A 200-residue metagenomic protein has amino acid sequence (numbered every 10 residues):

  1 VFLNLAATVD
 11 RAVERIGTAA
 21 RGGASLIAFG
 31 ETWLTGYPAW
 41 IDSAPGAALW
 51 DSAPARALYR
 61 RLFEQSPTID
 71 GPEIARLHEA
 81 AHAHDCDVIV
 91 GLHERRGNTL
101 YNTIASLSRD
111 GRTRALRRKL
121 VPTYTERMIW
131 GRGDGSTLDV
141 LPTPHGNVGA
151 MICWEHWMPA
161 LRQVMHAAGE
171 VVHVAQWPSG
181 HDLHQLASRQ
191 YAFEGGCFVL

Functional and structural regions predicted by a protein language model:
V1-L26: N-terminal glycine-/serine-/threonine-rich phosphate-binding loop
G36-R56: Metal-dependent catalytic neighborhoods of phosphoester/phosphodiester hydrolases
D51-A75: A short acidic, glycine-rich active-site loop that binds or catalyzes chemistry on phosphate/adenosine moieties
S66-D87, N147, C153-L200: CN hydrolase (nitrilase-like) catalytic-core segments centered on the catalytic cysteine and neighboring Lys/Glu
V90-L92, T103-S106, D139: Short beta-strand scaffold segments in enzyme catalytic cores
L100-R118: Amphipathic beta-strand/beta-sheet edge segments enriched in Tyr/Trp
R118-G133: A short, polar/charged loop-to-alpha-helix boundary motif
V140-G149: Beta-strand-turn-beta hairpins that frame and shape the catalytic cleft of phosphate-ester-processing enzymes
